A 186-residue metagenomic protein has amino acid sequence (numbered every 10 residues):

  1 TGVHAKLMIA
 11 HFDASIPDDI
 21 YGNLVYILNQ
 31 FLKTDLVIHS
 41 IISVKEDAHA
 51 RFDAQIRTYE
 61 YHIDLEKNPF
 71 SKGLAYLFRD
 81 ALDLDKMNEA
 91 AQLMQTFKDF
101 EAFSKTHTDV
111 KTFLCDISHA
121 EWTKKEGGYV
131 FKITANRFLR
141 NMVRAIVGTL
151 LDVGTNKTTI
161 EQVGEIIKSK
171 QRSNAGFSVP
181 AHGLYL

Functional and structural regions predicted by a protein language model:
T1-Y185: Structured-RNA-binding interfaces characteristic of tRNA pseudouridine synthases
